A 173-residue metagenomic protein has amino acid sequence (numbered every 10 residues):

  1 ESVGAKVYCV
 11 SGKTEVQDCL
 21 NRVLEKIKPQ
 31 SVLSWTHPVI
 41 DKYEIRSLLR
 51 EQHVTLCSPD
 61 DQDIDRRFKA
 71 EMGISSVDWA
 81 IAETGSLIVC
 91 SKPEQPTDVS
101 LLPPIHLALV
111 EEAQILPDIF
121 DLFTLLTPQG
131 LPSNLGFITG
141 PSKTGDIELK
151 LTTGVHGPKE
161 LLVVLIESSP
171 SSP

Functional and structural regions predicted by a protein language model:
E1-P173: The feature marks the mature, well-folded catalytic cores of soluble enzymes
